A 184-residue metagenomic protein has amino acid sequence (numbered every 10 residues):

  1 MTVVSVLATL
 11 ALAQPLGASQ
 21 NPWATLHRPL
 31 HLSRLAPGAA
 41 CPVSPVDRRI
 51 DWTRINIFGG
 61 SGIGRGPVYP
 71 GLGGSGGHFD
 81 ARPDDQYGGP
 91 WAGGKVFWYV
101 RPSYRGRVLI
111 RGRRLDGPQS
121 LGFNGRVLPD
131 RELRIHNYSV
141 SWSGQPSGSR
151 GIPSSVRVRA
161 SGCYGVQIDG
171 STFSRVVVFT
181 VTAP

Functional and structural regions predicted by a protein language model:
M1-A18: Secretory targeting and sorting signals
S19-R159, D169-G170, S174-P184: Contiguous segments within soluble domain cores/interaction surfaces
